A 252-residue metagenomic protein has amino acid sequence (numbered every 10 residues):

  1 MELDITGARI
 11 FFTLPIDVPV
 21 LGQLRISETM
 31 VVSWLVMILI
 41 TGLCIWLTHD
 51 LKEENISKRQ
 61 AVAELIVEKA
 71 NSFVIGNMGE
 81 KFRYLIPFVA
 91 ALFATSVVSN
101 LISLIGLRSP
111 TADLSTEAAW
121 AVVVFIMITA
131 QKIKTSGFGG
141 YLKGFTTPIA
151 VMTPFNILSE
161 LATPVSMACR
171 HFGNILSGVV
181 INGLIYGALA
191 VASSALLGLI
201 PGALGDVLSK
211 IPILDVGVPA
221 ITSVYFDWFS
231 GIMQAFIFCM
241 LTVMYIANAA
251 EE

Functional and structural regions predicted by a protein language model:
M1-E252: Selective transmembrane helix interface/packing segments
